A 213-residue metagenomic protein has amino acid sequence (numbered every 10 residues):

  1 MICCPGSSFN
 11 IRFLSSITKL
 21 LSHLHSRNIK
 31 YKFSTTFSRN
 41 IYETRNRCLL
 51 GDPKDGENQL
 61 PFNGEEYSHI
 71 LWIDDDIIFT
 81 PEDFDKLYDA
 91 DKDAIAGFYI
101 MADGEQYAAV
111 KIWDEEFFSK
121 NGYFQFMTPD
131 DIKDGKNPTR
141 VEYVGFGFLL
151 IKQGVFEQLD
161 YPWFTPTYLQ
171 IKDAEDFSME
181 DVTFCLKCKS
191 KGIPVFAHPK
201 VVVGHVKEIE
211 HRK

Functional and structural regions predicted by a protein language model:
M1-E43: N-proximal low-complexity "stem/linker" segments adjacent to membrane-targeting elements
K30, D76, D93, P194: Residue-level detector of anion-binding/catalytic polar loops
T35-F37, F98, P199: Residue-level recognition of beta-strand->loop/alpha-helix junctions
I41-N63, L186: Short, conserved alpha-helix that lines the donor NDP-sugar binding/gating region of sugar-transfer enzymes
E57-I78: Short beta-strand-to-loop acidic/aromatic patch adjacent to the donor-nucleotide binding site
E65-Y67, K92, I193: Short, high-confidence coil segments that cap the C-terminus of an alpha-helix and link into the following beta-strand
T80-Y168: Conserved catalytic core of nucleotide-sugar-dependent glycosyltransferases
R140, Q153, Q158, P162-T165 (+2 more regions): Catalytic donor-sugar/metal-binding loop of nucleotide-sugar-dependent glycosyltransferases
